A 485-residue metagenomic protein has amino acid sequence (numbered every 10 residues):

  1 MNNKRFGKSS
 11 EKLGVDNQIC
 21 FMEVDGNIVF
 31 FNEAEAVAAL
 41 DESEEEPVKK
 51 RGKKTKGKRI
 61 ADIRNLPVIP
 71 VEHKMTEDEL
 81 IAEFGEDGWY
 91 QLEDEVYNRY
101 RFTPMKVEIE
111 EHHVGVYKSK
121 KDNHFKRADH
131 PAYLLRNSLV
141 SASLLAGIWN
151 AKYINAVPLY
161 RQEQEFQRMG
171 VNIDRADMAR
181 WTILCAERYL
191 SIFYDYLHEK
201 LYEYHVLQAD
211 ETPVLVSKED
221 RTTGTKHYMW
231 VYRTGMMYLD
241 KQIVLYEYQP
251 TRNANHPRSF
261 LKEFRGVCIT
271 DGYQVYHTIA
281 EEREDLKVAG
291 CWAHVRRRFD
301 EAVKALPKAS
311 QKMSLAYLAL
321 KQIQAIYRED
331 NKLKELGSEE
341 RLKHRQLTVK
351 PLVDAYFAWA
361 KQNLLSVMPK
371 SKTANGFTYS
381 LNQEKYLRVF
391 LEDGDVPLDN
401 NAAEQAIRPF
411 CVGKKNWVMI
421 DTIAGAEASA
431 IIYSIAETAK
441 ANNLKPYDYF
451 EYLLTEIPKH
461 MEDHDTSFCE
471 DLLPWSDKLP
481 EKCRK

Functional and structural regions predicted by a protein language model:
M1-R136, A179, Q208-A209, L215: Short, flexible loop/hinge motifs at secondary-structure junctions
K49, T55-K58, I63, K74 (+2 more regions): Catalytic center-proximal scaffold of phosphoryl-transfer enzymes
